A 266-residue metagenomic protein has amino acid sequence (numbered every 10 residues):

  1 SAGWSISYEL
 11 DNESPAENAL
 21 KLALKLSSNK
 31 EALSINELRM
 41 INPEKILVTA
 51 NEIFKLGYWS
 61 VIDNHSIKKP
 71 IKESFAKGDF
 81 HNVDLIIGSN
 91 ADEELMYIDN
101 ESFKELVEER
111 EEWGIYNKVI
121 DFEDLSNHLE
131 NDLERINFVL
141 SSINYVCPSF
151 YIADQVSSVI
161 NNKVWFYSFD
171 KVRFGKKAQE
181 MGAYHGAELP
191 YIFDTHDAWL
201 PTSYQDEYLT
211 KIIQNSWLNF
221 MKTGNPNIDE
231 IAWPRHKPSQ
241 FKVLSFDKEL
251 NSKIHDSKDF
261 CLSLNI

Functional and structural regions predicted by a protein language model:
A2-A23: Flexible "cap/lid" loop of the alpha/beta hydrolase fold
S5, N36-M40, E44-Q205: Substrate-gating cap/lid region and adjacent catalytic-acid/histidine neighborhood within extracellular/lumenal
S14, S102-L106, D229: Glycine-rich, phosphate-binding/catalytic loops in enzymes
A19, P148, I213-W217: Alpha-helical packing segments of well-folded alpha/beta enzyme cores
K25-M40: Short, charged, surface-exposed loops that flank catalytic or proteolytic processing sites
H65-S66, N131, Q155-V164, V172-R173 (+2 more regions): Alpha/beta-hydrolase-fold serine-hydrolase catalytic core, especially in secreted/extracellular enzymes
